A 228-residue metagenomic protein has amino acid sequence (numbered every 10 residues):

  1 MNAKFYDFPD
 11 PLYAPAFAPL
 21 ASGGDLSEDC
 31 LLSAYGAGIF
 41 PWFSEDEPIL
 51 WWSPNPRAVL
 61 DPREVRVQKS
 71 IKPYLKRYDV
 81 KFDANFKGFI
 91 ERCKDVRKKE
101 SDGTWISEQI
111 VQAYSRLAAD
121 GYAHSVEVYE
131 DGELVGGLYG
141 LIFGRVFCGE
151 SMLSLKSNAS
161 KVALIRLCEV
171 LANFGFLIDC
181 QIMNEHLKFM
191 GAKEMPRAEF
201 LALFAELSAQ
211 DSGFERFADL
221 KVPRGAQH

Functional and structural regions predicted by a protein language model:
M1-H228: N-acyltransferase acceptor-side catalytic subdomain
